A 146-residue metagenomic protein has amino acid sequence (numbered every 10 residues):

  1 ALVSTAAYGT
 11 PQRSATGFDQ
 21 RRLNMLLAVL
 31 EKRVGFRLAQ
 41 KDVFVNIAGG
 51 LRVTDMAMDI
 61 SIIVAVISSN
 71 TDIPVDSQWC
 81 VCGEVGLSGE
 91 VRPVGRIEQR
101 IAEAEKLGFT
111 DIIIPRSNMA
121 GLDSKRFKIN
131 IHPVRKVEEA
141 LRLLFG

Functional and structural regions predicted by a protein language model:
A1-G146: Peripheral, non-AAA+ core regions of ATP-driven protein-machinery
